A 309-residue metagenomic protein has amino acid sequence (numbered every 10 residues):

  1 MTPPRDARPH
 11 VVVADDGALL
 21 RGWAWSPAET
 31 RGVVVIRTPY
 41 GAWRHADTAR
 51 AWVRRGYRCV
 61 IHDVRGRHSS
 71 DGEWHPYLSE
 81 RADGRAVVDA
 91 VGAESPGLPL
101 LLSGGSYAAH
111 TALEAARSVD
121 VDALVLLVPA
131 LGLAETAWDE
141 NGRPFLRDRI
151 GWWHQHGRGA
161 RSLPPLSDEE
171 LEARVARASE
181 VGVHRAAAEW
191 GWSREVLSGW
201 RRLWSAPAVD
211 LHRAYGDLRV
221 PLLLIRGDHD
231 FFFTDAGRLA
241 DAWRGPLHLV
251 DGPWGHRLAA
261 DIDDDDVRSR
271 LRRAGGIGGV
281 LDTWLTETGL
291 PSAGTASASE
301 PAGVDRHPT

Functional and structural regions predicted by a protein language model:
M1-E29: N-terminal cap/lid segment of alpha/beta-hydrolase-fold proteins
R31-P39: Short beta-strand element of the alpha/beta-hydrolase
A49, V53-S69: Conserved alpha/beta-hydrolase
H75-E94: Alpha/beta-hydrolase active-site loop
S95-S106: Alpha/beta-hydrolase fold nucleophile elbow
G104-E114: Glycine-rich nucleophile elbow surrounding the catalytic serine of serine-hydrolase chemistry
R117, A123-D217: Accessory cap/linker subdomain of secreted extracellular hydrolases
E195-A206, D210-R213, V220, R226-T309: Alpha/beta-hydrolase-fold serine-hydrolase catalytic core, especially in secreted/extracellular enzymes
